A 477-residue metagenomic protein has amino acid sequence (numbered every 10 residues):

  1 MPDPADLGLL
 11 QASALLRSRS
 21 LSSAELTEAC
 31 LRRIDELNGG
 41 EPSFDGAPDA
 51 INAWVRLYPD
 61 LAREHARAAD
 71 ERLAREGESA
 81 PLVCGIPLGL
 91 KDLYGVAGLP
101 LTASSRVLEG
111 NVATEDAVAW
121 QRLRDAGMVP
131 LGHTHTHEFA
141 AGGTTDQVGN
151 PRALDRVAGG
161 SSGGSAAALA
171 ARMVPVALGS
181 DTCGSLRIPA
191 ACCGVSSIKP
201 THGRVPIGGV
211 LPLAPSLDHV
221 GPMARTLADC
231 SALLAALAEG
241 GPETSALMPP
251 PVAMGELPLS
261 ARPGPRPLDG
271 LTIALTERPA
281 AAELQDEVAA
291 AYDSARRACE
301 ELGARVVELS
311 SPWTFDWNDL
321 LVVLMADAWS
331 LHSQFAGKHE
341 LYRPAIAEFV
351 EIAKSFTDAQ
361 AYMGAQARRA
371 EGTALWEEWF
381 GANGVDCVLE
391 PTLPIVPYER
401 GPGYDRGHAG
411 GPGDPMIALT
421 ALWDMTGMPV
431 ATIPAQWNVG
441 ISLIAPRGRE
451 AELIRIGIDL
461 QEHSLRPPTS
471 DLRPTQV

Functional and structural regions predicted by a protein language model:
M1-R63, E301-L302, T469-V477: An N-terminal boundary/leader segment
R19, C30, G85, D125 (+3 more regions): Glycine-rich, small-residue loops and helix-cap segments that act as flexible hinges at active-site edges
S23-E28, R67, D286-S310, H332-K338 (+3 more regions): Acyltransferase
C30, A62, C230, I273 (+4 more regions): Residue-level signal for inorganic ion chemistry
D45-P48, V83-V220, T276-R278, E390-A409: Short glycine/serine-rich loop/turn segments
D60-R67, G127-M128: Long amphipathic alpha-helix in the N-terminal Rossmann-like dinucleotide-binding domain of NAD(P)-dependent
V83-A103, P267-A274, V323-E377, D386 (+1 more regions): Short helix-loop capping/hinge segments that flank enzyme active sites or metal/cofactor-binding pockets
K199-S294, S464-V477: A short helix-breaking turn/cap at a secondary-structure junction
